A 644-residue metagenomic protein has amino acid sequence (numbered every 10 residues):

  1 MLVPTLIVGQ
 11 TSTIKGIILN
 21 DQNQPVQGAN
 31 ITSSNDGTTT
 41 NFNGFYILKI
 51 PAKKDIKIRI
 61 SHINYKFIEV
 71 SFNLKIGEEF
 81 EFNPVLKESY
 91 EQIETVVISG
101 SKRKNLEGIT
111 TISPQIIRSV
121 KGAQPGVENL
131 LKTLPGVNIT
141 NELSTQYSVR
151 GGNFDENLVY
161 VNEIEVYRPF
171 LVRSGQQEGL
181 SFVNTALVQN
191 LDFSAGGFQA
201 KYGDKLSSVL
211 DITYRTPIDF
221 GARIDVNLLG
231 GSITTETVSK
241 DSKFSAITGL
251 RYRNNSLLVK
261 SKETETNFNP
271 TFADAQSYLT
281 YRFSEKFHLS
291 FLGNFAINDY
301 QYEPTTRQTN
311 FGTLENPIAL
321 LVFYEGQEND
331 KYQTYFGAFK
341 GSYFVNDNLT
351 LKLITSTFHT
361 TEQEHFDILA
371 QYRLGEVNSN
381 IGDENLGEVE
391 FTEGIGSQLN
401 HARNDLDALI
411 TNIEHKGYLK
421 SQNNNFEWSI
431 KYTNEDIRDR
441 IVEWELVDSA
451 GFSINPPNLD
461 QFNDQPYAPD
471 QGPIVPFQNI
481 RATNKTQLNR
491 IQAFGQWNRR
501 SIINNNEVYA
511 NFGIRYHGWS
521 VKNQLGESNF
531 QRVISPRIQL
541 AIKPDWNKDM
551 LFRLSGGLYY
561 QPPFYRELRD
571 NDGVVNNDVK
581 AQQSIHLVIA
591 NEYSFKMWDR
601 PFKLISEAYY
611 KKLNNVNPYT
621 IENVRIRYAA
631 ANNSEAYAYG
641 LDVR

Functional and structural regions predicted by a protein language model:
L19-Q24, A29-T32, R59-Y65, K75-V120 (+3 more regions): Short, acidic, small-residue-rich periplasmic hinge/interaction motif at the N-terminus of Gram-negative outer-membrane
N35-F45: Short, acidic Ser/Thr/Gly-rich low-complexity loop/linker segments typical of extracellular and cell-surface proteins
K49, S119, E165-F193, S277: Short acidic/polar hinge/loop motifs at secondary-structure boundaries that mediate gating or recognition
P84, S181-G221: A beta-strand signature from Gram-negative outer-membrane beta-barrel systems, especially the internal plug domain
E128-E165: Extracytoplasmic beta-strand/coil segments of soluble accessory domains associated with Gram-negative outer-membrane
R223, L229-Y252, E265-P304, E328-H359 (+1 more regions): Transmembrane beta-barrel wall of Gram-negative outer-membrane proteins
R282-I297, Q327-L525, I605-A608: Face-selective signature of the C-terminal outer-membrane beta-barrel domain
K352, S356, R553, A581-L641: Membrane-embedded beta-barrel scaffold of Gram-negative outer-membrane proteins
